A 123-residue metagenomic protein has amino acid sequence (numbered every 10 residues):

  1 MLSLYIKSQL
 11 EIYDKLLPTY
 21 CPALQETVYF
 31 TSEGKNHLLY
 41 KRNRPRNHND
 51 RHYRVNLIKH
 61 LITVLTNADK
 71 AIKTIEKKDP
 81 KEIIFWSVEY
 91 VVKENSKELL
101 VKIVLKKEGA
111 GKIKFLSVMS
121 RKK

Functional and structural regions predicted by a protein language model:
M1-K123: Ribonuclease/tRNase effector modules and their secretory precursors
